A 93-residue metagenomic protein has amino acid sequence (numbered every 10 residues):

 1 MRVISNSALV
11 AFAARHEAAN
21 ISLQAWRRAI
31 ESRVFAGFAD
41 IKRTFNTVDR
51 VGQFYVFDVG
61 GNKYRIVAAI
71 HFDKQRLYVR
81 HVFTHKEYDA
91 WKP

Functional and structural regions predicted by a protein language model:
M1-K63, H71-R76, H85-P93: Basic, Lys/Arg-enriched alpha-helical interface segments
